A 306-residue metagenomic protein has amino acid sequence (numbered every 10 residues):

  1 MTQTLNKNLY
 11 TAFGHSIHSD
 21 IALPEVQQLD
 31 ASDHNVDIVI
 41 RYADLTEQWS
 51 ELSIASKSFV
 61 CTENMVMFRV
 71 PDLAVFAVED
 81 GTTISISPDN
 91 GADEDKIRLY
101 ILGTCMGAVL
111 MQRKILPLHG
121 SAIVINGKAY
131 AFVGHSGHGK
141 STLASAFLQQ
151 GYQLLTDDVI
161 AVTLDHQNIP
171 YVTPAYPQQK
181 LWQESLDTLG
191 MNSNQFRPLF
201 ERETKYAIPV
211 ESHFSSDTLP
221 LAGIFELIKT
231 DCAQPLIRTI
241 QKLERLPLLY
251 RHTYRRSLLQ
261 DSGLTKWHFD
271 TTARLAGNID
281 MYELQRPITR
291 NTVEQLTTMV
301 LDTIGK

Functional and structural regions predicted by a protein language model:
M1-D93, I97, T298-K306: Long, basic/Gly/Ser/Thr-rich N-terminal segments that mediate initial subcellular attachment or targeting
T2-Q28, N126, Y130-H135, Q150-K306: Glycine-rich, often acidic-flanked micro-motifs that create phosphate/phosphodiester-binding or positioning elements
I40, M111, Q153: Short, solvent-exposed cationic patches
L99-L116: N-terminal pre-Walker A segment at the start of P-loop NTPase domains
R113-G127: Phosphate-binding P-loop
K140: Conserved lysine of the Walker
L143-A144: Post-Walker A alpha-helix
F147: Aromatic pocket-lining residues of Rossmann-like dinucleotide-binding sites
